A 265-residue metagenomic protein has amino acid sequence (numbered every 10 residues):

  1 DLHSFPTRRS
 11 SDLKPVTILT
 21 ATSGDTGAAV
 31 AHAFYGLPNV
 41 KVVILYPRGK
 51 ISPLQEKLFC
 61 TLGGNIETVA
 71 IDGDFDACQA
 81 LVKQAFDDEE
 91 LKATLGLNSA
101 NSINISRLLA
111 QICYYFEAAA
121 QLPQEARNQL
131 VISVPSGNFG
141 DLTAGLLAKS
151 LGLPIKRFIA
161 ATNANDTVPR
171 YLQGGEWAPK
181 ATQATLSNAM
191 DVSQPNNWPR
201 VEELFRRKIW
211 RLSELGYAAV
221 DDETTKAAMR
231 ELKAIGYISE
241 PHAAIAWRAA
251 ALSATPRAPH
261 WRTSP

Functional and structural regions predicted by a protein language model:
H3-S10: Short, small-residue-biased leader/transition segments that mark boundaries at the very start of proteins
L13-V16, L37-V42, G63-I66, A93-T94 (+3 more regions): Short coil/turn connectors at secondary-structure junctions
L13-V30, V42-I44, N128-N138, P259-S264: A short, small-residue-rich loop immediately preceding and capping a beta-strand
T17-P53, L58-F59, N65: Glycine-rich, mobile lid/loop segments that gate access to catalytic sites or pores
L19-H32, S52-P53, S136-G145, V168 (+1 more regions): Short glycine/serine/threonine-rich phosphate/pyrophosphate-binding segments that cradle anionic phosphate groups
Q55-I103, R107, I159-I245, A249: Active-site/ligand-binding loops adjacent to catalytic centers
A80, Q84, E89, A93-A148 (+1 more regions): Domain-scale recognition of functional cores that engage charged ligands
W247-P265: C-terminal non-catalytic interaction/assembly regions of soluble proteins
